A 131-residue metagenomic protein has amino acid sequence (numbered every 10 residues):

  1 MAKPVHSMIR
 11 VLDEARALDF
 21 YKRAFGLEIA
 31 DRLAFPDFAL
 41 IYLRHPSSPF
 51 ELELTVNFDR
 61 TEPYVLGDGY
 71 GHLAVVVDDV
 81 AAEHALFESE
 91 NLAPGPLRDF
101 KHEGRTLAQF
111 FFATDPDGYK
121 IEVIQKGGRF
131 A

Functional and structural regions predicted by a protein language model:
M1-L18, Y70-V75, I124-A131: N-terminal beta-strand motif that seeds the catalytic metal site of vicinal oxygen chelate
A2, M8-E51: Core segments of cupin and vicinal oxygen chelate
F20, V80-F87: Short amphipathic alpha-helices within nucleic acid-binding modules
D31, V56-R60, R98-K101, G127: Short, well-ordered turn and helix-capping elements at secondary-structure junctions
D37, G69, L107: Exposed loop/turn and edge beta-strand positions of beta-sandwich/beta-sheet ligand-binding modules
Y42, V75, H84-A131: Vicinal oxygen chelate
P46-E51, D59-T61, V80-A82: Short, charged/polar surface micro-motifs in flexible loops or helix N-caps
